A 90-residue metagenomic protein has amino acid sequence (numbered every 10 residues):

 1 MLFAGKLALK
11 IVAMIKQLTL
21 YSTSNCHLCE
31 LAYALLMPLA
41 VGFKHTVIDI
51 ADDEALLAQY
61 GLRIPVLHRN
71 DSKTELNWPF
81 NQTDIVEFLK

Functional and structural regions predicted by a protein language model:
L2-A13: Short, Lys/Arg-enriched N-terminal segments with co-localized hydrophobic residues within the first ~10-30 amino acids
I11-P38: Local sequence-structure signature of Cys/Sec-based thiol-disulfide redox active-site neighborhoods
F43-E54: Thiol-based oxidoreductase modules, predominantly thioredoxin-like and allied folds used for disulfide exchange
Y60: Surface-exposed interaction regions that form or flank ligand-binding interfaces
P65-T74: A short, hydrophobic beta-strand/beta-hairpin element that forms part of a small beta-sheet core
W78-P79: N-terminal, polar/charged subdomain of small-to-medium soluble alpha/beta proteins
